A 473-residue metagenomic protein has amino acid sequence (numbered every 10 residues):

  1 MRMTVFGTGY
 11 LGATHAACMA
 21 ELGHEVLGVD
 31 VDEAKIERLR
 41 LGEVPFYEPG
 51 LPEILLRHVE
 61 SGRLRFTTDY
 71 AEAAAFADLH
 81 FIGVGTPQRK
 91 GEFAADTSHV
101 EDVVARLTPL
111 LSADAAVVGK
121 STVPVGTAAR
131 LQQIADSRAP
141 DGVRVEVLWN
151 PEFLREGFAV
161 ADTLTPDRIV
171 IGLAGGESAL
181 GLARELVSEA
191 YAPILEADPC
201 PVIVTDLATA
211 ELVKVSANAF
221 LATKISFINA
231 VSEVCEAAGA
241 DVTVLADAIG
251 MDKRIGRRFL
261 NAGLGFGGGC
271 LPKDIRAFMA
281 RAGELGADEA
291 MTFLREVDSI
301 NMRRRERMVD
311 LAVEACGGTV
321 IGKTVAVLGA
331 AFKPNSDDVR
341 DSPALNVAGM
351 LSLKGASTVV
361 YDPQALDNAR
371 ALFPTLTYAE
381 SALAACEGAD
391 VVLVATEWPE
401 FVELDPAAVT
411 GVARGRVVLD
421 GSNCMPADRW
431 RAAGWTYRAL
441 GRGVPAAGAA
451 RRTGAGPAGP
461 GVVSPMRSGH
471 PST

Functional and structural regions predicted by a protein language model:
M1-T473: Structural/interface elements that position substrates and couple domains in central-metabolism enzymes
